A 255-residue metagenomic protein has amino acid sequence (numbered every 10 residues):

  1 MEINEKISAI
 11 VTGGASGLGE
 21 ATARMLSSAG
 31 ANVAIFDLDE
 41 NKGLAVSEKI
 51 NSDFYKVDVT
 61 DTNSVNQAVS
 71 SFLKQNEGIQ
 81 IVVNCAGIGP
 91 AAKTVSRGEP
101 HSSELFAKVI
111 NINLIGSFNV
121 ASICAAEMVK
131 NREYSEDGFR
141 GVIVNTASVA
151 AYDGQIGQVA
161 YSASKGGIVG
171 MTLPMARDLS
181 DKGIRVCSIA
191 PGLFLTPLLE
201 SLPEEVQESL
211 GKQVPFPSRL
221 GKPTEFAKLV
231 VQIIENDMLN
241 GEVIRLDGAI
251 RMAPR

Functional and structural regions predicted by a protein language model:
E2-V33: Canonical Rossmann dinucleotide-binding motif of NAD(H)/NADP(H)-dependent dehydrogenases/reductases, specifically
I88, E99-N119, I143-V144, Y161 (+1 more regions): Catalytic Tyr-X3-Lys loop
G89-A107, A126, K130-E136, G157-A160 (+1 more regions): Conserved mid-core segment of classical short-chain dehydrogenase/reductases
A121, S164, T172: Active-site helix of classical SDR
A126, A176-D178: Alpha-helical segment proximal to the catalytic Tyr-Lys
S148: Residue(s) in the substrate-gating loop at a strand-loop-helix junction that position the organic substrate next
S180, R185, L239-E242: Short, small/polar-rich loop/turn modules that mediate ligand/substrate recognition or access, typified
K222-L246, R251: C-terminal substrate-recognition "lid" of short-chain dehydrogenase/reductases
